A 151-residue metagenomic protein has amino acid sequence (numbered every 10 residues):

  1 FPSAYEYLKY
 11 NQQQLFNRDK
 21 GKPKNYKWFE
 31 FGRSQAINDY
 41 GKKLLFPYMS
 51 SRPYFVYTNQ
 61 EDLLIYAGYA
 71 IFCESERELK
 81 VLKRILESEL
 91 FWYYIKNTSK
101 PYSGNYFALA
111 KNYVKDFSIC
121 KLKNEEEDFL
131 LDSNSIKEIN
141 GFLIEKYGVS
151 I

Functional and structural regions predicted by a protein language model:
F1-D128, I136-V149: Polybasic, glycine- and aromatic-enriched phosphate-binding surface used to engage nucleic acids
